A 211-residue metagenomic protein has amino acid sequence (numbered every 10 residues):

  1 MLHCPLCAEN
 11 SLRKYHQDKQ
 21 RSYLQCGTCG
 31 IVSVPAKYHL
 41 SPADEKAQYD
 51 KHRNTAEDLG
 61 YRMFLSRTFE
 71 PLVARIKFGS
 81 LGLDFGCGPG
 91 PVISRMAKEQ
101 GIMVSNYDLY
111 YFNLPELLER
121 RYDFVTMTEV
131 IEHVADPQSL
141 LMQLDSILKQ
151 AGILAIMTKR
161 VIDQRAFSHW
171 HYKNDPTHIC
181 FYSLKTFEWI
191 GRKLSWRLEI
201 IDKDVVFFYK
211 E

Functional and structural regions predicted by a protein language model:
M1-F124, T128, L141, M157 (+5 more regions): Conserved N-terminal segment of class I S-adenosyl-L-methionine
K77, A135, K149: Short conserved AdoMet
M103, I153, R197: Residue-level detector of anion-binding/catalytic polar loops
T126-D136: A short SAM/SAH-binding and catalytic strip from SAM-dependent methyltransferases
V134-L144, T158: A short, conserved alpha-helix within the catalytic core of class I
A151-K159: Conserved beta-strand signature within the Rossmann-like core of class I S-adenosyl-L-methionine
K159-Q164, C180: Short "lid" loop at the C-terminus of a central beta-strand within the Rossmann-like core of SAM-dependent
